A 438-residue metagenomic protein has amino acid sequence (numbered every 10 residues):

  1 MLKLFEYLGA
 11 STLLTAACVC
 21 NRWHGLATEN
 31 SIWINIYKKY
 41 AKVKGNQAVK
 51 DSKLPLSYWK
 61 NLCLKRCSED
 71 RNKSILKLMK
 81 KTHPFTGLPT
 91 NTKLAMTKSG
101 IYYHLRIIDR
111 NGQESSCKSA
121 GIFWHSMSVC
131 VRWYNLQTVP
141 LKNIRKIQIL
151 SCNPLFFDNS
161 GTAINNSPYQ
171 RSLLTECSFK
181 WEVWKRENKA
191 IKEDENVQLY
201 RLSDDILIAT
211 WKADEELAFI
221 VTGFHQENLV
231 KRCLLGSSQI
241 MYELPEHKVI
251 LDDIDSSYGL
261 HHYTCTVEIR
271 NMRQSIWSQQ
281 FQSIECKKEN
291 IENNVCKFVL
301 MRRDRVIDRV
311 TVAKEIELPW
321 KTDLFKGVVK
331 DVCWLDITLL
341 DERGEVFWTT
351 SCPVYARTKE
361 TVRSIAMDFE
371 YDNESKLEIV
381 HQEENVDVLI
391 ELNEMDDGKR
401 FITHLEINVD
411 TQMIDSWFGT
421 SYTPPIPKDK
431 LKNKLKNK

Functional and structural regions predicted by a protein language model:
M1-A27, W33: Short hydrophobic alpha-helical "box" of cullin-RING ligase substrate receptors that recruits the CRL scaffold
I32-K438: Substrate-receptor adaptors of ubiquitin E3 ligases
